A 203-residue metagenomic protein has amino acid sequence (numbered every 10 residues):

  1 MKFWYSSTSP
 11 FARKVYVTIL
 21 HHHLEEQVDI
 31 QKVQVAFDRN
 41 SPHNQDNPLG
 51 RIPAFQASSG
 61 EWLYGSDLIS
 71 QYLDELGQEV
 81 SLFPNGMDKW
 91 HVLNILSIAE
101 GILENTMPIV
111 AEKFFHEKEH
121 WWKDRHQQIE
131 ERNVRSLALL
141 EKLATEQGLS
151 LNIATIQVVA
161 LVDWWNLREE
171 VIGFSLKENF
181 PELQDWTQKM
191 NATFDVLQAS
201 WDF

Functional and structural regions predicted by a protein language model:
M1-K123: GST-like domain detector, emphasizing the conserved glutathione-binding G-site in the N-terminal thioredoxin-like
S70, D74, L93-L96, L137 (+2 more regions): Non-transmembrane alpha-helical segments in soluble domains of secreted/periplasmic/extracellular proteins
E79, K142-S150, F194-S200: Surface-exposed helix-capping loop/turn segments at secondary-structure junctions
M87, L151-I153, W201-F203: Short, surface-exposed recognition loops or helix-turn segments adjacent to catalytic cores
A99-W186: GST-like fold's C-terminal all-alpha helical module
K177-F203: Long hydrophobic alpha-helical segments typical of transmembrane helices together with their membrane-interfacial
